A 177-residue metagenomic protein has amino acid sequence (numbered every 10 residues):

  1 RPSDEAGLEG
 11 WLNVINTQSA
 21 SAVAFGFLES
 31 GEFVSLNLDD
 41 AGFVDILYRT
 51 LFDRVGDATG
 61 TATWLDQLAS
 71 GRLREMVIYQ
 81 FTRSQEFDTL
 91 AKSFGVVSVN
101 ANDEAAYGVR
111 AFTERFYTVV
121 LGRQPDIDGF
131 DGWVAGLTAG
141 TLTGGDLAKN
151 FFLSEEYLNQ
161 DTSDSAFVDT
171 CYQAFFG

Functional and structural regions predicted by a protein language model:
R1-G177: Substrate/cofactor-recognition hotspot
